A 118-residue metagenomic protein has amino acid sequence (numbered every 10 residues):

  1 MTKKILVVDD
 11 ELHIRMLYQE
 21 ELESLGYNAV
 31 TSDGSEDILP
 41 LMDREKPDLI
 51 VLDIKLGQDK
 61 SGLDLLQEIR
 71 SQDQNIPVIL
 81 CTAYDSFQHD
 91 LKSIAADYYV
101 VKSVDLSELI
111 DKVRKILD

Functional and structural regions predicted by a protein language model:
D9: Conserved acidic carboxylate
L12-V30: Two-component/phosphorelay signaling modules centered on CheY-like receiver
T31-L49: Acidic, metal-coordinating helix/loop segments flanking the phosphotransfer/catalytic sites of two-component signaling
P40, S61-Q74: Short amphipathic alpha-helix used as the core "switch/output" element in two-component signaling
K46-D48, Q72-P77, H89: His-Asp phosphorelay/catalytic-motif detector in bacterial-type signaling
D53-I54: Active-site residues of response regulator receiver
D64, Y84-K102, S107-D111: Alpha4 helix (beta4-alpha4-beta5 surface) of REC/receiver domains from two-component response regulators
I79-C81: Hydrophobic/aromatic residues positioned on beta-strands within the core alpha/beta folds
